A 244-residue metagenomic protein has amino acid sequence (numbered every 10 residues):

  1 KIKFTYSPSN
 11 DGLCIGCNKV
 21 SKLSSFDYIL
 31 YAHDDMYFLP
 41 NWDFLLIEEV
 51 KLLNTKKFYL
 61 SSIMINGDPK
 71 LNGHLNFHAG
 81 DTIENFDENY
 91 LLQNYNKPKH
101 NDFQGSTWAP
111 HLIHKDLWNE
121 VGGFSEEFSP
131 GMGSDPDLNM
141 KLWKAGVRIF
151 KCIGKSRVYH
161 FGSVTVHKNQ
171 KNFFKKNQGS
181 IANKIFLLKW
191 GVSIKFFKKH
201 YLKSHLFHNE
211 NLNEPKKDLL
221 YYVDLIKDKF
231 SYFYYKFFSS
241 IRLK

Functional and structural regions predicted by a protein language model:
K1-Y6: Acidic donor-binding segment of Leloir-type glycosyltransferases
S7-S24: Glycine-rich, basic loop-to-helix element that forms the pyrophosphate-binding segment of sugar-nucleotide handling
C14, L91-D116: A recurrent flexible, glycine/aromatic-enriched loop bordering the glycosyltransferase active site that acts as
I29: Short aromatic/hydrophobic "clamp" motif used to bind/position activated sugar donors
M36, P40-D81: Conserved donor NDP-sugar-binding/catalytic core segment of glycosyltransferases
L45-L46, Q104-G122, E127-R157: A short, conserved alpha-helix in the catalytic core of glycosyltransferases
I65-G67, S129, K151-F173: Active-site donor/metal-binding and catalytic loop motifs of nucleotide-sugar-dependent glycosylation enzymes
Q178, F196-K244: Non-catalytic, C-terminal membrane-associated alpha-helical segments of glycosyltransferases
